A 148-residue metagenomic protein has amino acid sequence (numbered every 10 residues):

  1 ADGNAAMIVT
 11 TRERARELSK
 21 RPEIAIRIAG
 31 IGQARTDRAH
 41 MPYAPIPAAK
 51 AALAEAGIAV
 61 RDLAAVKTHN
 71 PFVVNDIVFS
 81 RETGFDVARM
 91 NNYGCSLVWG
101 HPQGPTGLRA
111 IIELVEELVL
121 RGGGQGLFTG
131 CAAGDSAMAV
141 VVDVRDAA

Functional and structural regions predicted by a protein language model:
A1-A148: Claisen-condensing/thiolase-fold acyl-transfer catalytic domains that form or cleave C-C bonds in fatty acid
